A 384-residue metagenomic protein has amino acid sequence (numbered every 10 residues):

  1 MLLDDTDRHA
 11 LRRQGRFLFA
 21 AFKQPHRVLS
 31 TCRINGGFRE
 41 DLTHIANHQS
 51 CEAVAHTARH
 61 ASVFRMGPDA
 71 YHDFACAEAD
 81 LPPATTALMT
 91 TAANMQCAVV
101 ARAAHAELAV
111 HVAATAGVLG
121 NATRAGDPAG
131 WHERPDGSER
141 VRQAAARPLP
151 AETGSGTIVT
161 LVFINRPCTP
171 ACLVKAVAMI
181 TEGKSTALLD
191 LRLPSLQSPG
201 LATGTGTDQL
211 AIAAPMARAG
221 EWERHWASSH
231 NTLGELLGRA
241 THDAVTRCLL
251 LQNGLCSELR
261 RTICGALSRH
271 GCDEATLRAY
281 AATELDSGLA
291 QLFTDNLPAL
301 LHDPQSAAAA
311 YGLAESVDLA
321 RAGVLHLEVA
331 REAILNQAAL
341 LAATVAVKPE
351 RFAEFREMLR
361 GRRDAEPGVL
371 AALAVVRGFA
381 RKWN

Functional and structural regions predicted by a protein language model:
M1-N384: Alpha/propeptide regions of enzymes that mature by internal proteolysis
